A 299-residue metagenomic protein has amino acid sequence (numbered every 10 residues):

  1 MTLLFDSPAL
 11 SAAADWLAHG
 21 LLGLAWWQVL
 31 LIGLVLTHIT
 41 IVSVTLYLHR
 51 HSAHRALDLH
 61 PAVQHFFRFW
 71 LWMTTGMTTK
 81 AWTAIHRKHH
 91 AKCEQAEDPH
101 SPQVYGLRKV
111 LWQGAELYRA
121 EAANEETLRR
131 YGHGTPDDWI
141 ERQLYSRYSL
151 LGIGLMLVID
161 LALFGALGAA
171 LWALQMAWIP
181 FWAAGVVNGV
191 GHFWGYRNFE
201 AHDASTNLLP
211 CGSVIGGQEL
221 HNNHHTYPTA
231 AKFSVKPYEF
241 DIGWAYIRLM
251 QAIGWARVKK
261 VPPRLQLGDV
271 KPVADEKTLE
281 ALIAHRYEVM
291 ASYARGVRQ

Functional and structural regions predicted by a protein language model:
M1-V186, A230-Q299: Non-catalytic, topology-defining segments of multipass membrane proteins
R50, G189, F193, H225: Catalytic glutamate of the conserved HExxH
G132-W139, W194-L220, H224-Y227: Active-site-proximal inter-transmembrane loops
P180, A184-A201: C-terminal accessory segments of proteins
